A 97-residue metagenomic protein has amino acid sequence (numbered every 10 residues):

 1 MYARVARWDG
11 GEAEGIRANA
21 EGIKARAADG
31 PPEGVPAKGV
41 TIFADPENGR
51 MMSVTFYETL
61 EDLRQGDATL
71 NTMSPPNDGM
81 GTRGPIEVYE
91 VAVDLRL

Functional and structural regions predicted by a protein language model:
M1-M52, E58-T72, D78-L97: Short S/T/G/P-rich N-terminal loop/turn motif that feeds into the first structured element of a domain
